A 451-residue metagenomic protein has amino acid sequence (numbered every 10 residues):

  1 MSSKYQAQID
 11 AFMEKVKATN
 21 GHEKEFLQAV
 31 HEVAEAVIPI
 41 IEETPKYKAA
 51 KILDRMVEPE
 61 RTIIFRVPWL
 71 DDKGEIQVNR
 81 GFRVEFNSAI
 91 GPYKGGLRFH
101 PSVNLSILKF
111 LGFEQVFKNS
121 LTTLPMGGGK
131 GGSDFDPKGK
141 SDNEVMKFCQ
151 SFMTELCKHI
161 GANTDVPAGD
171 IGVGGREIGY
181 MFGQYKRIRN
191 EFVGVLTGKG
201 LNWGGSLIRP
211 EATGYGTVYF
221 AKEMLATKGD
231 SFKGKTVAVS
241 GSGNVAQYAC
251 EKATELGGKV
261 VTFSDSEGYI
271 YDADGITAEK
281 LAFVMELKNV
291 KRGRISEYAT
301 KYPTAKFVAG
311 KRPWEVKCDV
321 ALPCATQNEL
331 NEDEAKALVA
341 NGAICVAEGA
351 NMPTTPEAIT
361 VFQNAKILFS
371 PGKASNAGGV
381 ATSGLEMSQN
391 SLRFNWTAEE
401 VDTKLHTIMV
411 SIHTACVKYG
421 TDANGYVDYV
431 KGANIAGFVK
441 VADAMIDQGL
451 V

Functional and structural regions predicted by a protein language model:
M1-L207, K440-Q448: N-terminal ligand-binding/catalytic initiation module
S2-A29, M224, V339-V451: Adenosine-phosphate binding glycine-rich loop
K4-A7, G21-Q28, E32, Y47 (+23 more regions): Conserved active-site and cofactor/substrate-binding residues in soluble primary-metabolism enzymes
V37, L108-L111, M181, T217-L225 (+4 more regions): Buried hydrophobic packing segments
T164-A168, E191-L196, V239, T262-D265 (+5 more regions): General beta-strand structural signal in soluble alpha/beta enzymes
T197-G200, G205-K317: Glycine-rich phosphate/diphosphate-binding loop of Rossmann-like nucleotide-binding domains
G268-F369, A374: Rossmann-like adenosine-cofactor binding region
